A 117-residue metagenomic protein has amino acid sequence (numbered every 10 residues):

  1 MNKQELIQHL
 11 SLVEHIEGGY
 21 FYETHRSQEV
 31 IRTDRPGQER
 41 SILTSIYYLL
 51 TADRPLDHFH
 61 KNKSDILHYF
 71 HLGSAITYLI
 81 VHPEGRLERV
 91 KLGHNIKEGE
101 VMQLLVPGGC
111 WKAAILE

Functional and structural regions predicted by a protein language model:
M1-L105, A113-A114: Non-catalytic, conserved peripheral segments adjacent to functional cores
